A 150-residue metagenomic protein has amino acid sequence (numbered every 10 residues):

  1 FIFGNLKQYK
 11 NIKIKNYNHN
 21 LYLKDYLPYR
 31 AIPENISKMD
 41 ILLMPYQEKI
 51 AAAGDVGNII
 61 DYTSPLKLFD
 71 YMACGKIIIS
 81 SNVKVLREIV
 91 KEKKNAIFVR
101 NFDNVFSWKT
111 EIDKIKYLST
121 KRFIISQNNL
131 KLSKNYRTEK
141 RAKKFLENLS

Functional and structural regions predicted by a protein language model:
F1, I79: Conserved beta-strand positions in the Rossmann-like core of class I SAM-dependent methyltransferases
G4, Y9-K38, A51: Nucleotide-activated donor-binding/catalytic signature segment of Leloir-type glycosyltransferases, i.e., the conserved
N5, D25-Y26, D61, N101 (+1 more regions): Conserved donor-binding loops in enzymes that form glycosidic bonds
P28-N35, L42-D70, S80-E88: Nucleotide-sugar-dependent
E34, D103, S107, Y117-S150: A charged, aromatic-enriched C-terminal amphipathic alpha-helix characteristic of glycosyltransferases across folds
D40, A73-K76: A short alpha->beta transition loop at the rim of the catalytic pocket in nucleotide-sugar-dependent
G75, N82, E92-K93: Short glycine-dipeptide loop
R87-D113: Change "using UDP/GDP/dTDP sugars" to "using nucleotide sugars
